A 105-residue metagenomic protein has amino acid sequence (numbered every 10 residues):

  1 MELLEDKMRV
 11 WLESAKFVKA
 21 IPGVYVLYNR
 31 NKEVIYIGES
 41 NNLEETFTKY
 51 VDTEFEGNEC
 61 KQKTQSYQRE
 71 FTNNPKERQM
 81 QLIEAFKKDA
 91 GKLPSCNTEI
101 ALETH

Functional and structural regions predicted by a protein language model:
M1-N41, E45, E70-E84, E103-H105: GIY-YIG nuclease catalytic motif and its immediate N-terminal context
L3, A15, T64, K92-P94: Short glycine-aromatic motifs
S14-K16, F55-N58: Short, flexible, glycine/charge-rich loop motifs used to bind or transfer phosphoryl groups or to couple energy/partner
T46-G57: A short, polar/charged loop-to-alpha-helix boundary motif
V51, I83-F86: Hydrophobic residues within well-ordered, non-membrane alpha-helices that form the packing/core of soluble catalytic
E56-K63, E77, A90: Charge-biased low-complexity segments
Q62-T72: Catalytic cores of nucleic-acid endonucleases
D89-I100: Coupling/hinge elements of helicase-like and P-loop NTPase modules
